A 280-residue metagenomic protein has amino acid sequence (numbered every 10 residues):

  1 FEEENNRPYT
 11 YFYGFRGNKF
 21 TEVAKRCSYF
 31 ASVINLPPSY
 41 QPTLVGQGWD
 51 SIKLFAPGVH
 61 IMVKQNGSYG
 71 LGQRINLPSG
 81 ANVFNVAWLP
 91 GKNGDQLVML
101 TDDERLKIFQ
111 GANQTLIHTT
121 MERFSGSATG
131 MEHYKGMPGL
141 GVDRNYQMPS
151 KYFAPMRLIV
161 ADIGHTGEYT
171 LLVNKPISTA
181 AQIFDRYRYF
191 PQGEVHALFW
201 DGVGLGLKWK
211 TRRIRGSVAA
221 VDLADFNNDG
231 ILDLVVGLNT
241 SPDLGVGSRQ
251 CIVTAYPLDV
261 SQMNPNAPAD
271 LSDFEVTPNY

Functional and structural regions predicted by a protein language model:
F1-Y280: Beta-propeller-forming repeat regions
